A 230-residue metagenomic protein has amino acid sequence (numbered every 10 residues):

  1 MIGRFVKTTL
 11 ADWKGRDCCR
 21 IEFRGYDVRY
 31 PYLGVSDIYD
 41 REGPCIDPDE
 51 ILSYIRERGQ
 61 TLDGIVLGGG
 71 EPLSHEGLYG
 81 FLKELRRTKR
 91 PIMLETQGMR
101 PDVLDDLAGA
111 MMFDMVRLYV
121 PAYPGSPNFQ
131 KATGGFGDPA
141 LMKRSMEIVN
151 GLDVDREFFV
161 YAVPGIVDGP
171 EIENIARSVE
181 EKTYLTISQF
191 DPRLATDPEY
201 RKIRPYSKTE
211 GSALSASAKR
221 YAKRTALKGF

Functional and structural regions predicted by a protein language model:
M1, Y184, R224-A226: Conserved beta-strand segments of alpha/beta enzyme cores
M1-D40, E57-T61, F230: N-terminal [4Fe-4S]-dependent radical SAM core
E22, G69, E95-T96: Small/polar loops that bind or transfer phosphate-bearing groups
D37, G69, V120, Q189 (+1 more regions): Residues that line or immediately flank small-molecule/substrate-binding pockets and catalytic motifs
D37-G43, D63-E71: Glycine-rich phosphate-binding "P-loop"
D40-L52: Non-heme iron-sulfur electron-transfer modules
L52-G64, L73-K208: Conserved AdoMet/S-adenosylmethionine-binding subsite of the radical SAM
G211-F230: A C-terminal junction/extension of Radical SAM enzymes
